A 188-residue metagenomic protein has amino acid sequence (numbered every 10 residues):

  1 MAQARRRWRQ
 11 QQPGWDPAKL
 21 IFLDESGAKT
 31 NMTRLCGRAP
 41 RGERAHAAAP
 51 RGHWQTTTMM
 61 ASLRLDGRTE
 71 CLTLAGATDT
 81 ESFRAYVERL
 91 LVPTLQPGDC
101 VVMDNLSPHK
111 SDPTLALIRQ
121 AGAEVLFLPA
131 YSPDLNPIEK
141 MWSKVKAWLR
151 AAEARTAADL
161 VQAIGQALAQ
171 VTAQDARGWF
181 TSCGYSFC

Functional and structural regions predicted by a protein language model:
M1-C188: Short functional hotspots at interaction and active-site rims
